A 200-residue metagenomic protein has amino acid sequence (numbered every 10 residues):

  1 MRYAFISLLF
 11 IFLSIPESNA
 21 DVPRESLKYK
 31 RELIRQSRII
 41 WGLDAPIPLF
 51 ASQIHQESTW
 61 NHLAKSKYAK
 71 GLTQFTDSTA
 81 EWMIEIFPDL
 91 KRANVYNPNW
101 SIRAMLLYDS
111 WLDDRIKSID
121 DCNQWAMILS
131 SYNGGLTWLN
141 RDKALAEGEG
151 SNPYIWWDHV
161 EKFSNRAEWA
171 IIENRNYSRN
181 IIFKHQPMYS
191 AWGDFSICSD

Functional and structural regions predicted by a protein language model:
A4-L13: Sec-dependent N-terminal signal peptides
S18-E32, W41, S78-L107, W111-D200: Non-catalytic cell-wall polysaccharide-engagement segments
K28-A51, K65: N-terminal targeting signals for Sec/Tat export/insertion, comprising classic cleavable signal peptides
A45-S52, K70, C122-S130: Alpha-helical scaffolds flanking conserved acidic
H55-T79, G135, I181: Cell-wall polysaccharide-cleaving catalytic domain and substrate-binding groove, primarily in peptidoglycan/chitin
